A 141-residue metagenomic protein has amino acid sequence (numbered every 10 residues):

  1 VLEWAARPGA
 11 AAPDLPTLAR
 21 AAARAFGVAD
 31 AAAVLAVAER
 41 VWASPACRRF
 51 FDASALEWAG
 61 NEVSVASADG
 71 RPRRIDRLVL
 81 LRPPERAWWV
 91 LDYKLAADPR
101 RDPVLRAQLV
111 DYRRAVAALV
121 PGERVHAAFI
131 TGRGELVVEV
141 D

Functional and structural regions predicted by a protein language model:
V1-D69: A non-catalytic, helix-rich entry segment at domain boundaries
A68-D141: Mg2+/Mn2+-dependent nuclease catalytic core
